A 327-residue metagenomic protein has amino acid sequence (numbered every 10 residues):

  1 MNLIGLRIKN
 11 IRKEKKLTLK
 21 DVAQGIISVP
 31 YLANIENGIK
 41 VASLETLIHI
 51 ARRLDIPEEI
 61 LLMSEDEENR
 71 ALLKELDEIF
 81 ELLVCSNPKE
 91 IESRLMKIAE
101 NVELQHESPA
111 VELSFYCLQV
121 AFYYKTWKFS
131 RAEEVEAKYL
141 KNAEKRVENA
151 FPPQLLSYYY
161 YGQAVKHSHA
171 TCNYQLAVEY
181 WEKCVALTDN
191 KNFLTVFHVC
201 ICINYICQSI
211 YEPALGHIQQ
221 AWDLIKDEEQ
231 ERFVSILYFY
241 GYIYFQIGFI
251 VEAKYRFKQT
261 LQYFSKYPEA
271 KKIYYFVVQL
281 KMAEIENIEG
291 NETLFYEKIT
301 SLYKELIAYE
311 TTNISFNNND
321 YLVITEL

Functional and structural regions predicted by a protein language model:
M1-E14: A short, Lys/Arg-rich alpha-helix, primarily the initiator
K16-N34: Short alpha-helical DNA-recognition segment
E45-I60: DNA major-groove recognition helix of helix-turn-helix/homeodomain DNA-binding modules
S64, E100-V111, K141-Q154, C184-L194 (+3 more regions): Flexible helix-coil transition and linker loops at the boundaries of alpha-helical arrays
D77-E81, V111-A121, L155-Q163, C200 (+5 more regions): "A position-specific structural signal for the A-helix of alpha-solenoid helical repeats
L82, Y123, Y160, H167-S168 (+4 more regions): Residue at a conserved register position within TPR or TPR-like alpha-solenoid repeats
C85, T126, A170-T171, Q208 (+3 more regions): Structural motif corresponding to the intra-repeat A-B loop/turn of tetratricopeptide repeats
